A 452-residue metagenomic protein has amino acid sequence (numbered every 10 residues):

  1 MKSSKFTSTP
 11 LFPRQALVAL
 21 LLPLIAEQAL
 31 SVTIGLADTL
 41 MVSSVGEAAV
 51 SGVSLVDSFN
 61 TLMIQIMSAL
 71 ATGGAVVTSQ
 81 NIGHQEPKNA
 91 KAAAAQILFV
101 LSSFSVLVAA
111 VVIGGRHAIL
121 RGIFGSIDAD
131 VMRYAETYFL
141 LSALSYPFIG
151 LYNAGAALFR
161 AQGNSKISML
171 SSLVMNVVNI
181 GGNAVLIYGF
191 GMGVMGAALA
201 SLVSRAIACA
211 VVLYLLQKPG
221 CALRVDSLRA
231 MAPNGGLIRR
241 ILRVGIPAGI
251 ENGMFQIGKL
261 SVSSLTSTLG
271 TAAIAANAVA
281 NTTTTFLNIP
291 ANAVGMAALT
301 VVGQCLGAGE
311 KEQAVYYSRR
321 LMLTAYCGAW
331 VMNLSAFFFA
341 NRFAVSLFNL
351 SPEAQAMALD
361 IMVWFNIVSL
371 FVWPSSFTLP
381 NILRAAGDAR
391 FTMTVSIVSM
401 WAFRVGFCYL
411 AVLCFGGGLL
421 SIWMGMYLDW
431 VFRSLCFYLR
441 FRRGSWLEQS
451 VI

Functional and structural regions predicted by a protein language model:
M1-L24, T78-S145, G189-I246, V302-S369 (+1 more regions): Short alpha-helical transmembrane segments in multi-pass integral membrane proteins
R14-T33, A37, F59-I66, L144 (+6 more regions): Residue-level signal for short hydrophobic patches within transmembrane helices of multi-pass membrane transporters
A19-G35, L141, M175, S204-A208 (+3 more regions): Transmembrane helical elements of multi-pass membrane transporters/channels
A29-S51, L120-A129, V185-M192, G253-F286 (+3 more regions): Helix-terminus/linker motif at the lipid-water interface of multi-pass membrane proteins
E47-S58, A135, F139, A198 (+3 more regions): Small-residue hotspots at the loop-to-helix junctions and early N-terminal turns of transmembrane alpha-helices
V50-A110, I149-S168, I274-A340, W373-S396: Small-residue-rich hydrophobic transmembrane alpha-helices
L62-Q65, N179-N183, C209-L213, F286-I289 (+3 more regions): Hydrophobic transmembrane alpha-helices of multi-pass small-molecule transporters
A71, L141-R160, S168-N176, A197-V212 (+5 more regions): Short runs within selected transmembrane alpha-helices of multi-pass transporters and secretion channels
